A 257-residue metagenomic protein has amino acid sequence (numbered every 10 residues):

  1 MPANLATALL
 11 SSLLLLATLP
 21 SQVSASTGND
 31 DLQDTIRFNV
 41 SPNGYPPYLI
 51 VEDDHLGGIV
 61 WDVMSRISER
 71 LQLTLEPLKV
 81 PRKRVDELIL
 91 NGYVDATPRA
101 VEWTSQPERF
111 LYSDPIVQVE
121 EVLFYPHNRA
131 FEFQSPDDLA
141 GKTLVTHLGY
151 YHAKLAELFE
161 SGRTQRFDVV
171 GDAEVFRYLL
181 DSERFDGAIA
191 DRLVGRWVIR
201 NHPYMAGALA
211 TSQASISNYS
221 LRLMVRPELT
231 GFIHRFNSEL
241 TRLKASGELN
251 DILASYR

Functional and structural regions predicted by a protein language model:
A8-P20: Bacterial N-terminal signal peptides
S26-E108, V169-V170: Extracytoplasmic small-molecule ligand-binding "clamshell" domains of the periplasmic binding protein/Venus flytrap
S41-G44, Q106, Q118-V122, H202-T241 (+1 more regions): Periplasmic-binding protein-like
P42-Y45, D53-L56, V101-W103, H127-A130 (+3 more regions): Short coil/turn segments
V51, M64-L71, D114-P115, D138-A140 (+3 more regions): Ligand-binding cleft/hinge of the Venus flytrap
G58-R70, D137-K142, L148-Y150, R222-Y256: Extended ligand-binding regions for polar small-molecule ligands
S65, T74-D138, G149-H152, L209 (+1 more regions): Acidic, polar ligand-binding/catalytic clefts
K83-D95, L111, A173-V194: Short helices/loops that flank or line small-molecule/ion binding pockets
